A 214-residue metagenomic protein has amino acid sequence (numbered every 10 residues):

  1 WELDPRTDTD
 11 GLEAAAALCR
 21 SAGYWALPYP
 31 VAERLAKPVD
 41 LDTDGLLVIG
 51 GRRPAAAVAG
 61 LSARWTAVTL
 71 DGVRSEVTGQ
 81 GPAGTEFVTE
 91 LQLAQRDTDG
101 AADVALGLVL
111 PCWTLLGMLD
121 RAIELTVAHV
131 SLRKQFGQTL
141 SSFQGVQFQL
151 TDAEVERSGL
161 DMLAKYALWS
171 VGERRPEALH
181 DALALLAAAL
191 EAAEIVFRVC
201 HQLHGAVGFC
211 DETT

Functional and structural regions predicted by a protein language model:
W1-W25, L108-T214: Alpha-helical interface subdomain recognition
Y24-E124, A128: FAD-binding core of flavoproteins
